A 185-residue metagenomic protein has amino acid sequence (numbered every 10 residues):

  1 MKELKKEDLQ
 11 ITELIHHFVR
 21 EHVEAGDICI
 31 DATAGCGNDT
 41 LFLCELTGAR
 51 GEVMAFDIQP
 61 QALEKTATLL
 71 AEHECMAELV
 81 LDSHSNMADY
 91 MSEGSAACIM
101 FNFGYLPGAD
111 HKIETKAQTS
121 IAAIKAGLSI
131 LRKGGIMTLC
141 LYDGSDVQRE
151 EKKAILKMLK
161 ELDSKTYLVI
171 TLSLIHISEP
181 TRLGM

Functional and structural regions predicted by a protein language model:
M1-D27: S-adenosyl-L-methionine
G26-G35: Conserved class I S-adenosyl-L-methionine
C36-G48: Conserved SAM-binding loop of SAM-dependent methyltransferases across substrates and taxa, primarily the Class I
Q59: Conserved SAM/SAH-binding beta-strand->alpha-helix loop
E64-E93: S-adenosyl-L-methionine
M100-A123: Mobile active-site "lid"/loop adjacent to the S-adenosyl-L-methionine
G134-L141: Conserved beta-strand signature within the Rossmann-like core of class I S-adenosyl-L-methionine
I175-M185: Single conserved hydrophobic/aromatic residue that forms the stacking wall/gate of nucleotide- or nucleobase-binding
